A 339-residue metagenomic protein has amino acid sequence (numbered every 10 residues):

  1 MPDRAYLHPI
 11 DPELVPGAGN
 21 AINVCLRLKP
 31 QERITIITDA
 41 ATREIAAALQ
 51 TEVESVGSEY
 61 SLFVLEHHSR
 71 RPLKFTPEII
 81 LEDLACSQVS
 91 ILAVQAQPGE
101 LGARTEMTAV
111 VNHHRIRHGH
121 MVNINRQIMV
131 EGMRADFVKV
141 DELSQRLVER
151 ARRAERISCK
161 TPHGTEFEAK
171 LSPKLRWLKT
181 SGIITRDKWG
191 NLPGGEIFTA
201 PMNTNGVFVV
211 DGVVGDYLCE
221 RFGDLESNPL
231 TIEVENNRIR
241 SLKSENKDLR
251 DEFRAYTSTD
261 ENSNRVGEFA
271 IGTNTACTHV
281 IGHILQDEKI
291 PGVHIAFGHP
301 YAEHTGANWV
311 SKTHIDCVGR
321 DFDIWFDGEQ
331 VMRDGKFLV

Functional and structural regions predicted by a protein language model:
M1-S227, I324-V339: Active-site bordering "gate/hinge" segments that shape substrate access to catalytic or cofactor-binding pockets
S158, E168, V207-V209, T231-E233 (+3 more regions): Structured core elements
V214-D216, K247-R250, A276-C277: Short, catalytically relevant binding-site loops at active-site mouths
C219-R221, S244-E245, V280-H283, T305-N308 (+1 more regions): Short conserved micro-motifs at the rims of enzyme active sites and ligand-binding pockets
F222-S227, T231, R250-A255: Conserved mixed alpha/beta catalytic, RNA-binding, or beta-rich assembly cores of soluble enzyme, regulatory
N228-K243, D323-I324: Active-site and channel-lining beta-strand-loop segments that bind or position nucleotide-derived/phosphorylated
S241, E245-G272: C-terminal, non-catalytic macromolecule-binding modules
E261-R320: Cysteine/selenocysteine-centered motifs that mediate thiol-based redox chemistry or coordinate metal-sulfur cofactors
